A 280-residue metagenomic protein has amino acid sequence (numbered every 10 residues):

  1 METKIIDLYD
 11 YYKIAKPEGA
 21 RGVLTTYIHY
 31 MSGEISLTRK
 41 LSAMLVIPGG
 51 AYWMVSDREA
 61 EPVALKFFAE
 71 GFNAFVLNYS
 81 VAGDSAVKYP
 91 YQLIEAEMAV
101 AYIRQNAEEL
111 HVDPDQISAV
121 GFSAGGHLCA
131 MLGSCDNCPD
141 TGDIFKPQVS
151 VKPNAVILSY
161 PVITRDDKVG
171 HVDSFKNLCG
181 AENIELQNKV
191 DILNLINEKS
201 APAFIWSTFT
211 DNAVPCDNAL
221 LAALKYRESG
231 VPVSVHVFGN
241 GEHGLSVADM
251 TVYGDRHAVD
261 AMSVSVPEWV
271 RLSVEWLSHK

Functional and structural regions predicted by a protein language model:
M1-R39, D167, A261-S265: N-terminal cap/lid segment of alpha/beta-hydrolase-fold proteins
T38, D57-F75: Short amphipathic alpha-helix adjacent to the substrate-entry channel of hydrolases
K40-G49: Short beta-strand element of the alpha/beta-hydrolase
S56-D57, L77-P114: Catalytic nucleophile-loop/oxyanion-hole region of alpha/beta-hydrolase and closely related hydrolase-like folds
M98-S174, N183-N188: Primarily recognizes the serine-hydrolase "nucleophile elbow" in alpha/beta-hydrolase and SGNH/GDSL folds
K199, F204-S207, D211: Short beta-strand/loop motif that positions the catalytic acidic residue of the alpha/beta-hydrolase fold
N212-L221, S246: Conserved alpha/beta-hydrolase "acid-adjacent" motif
R227-K280: C-terminal catalytic histidine-bearing segment of alpha/beta-hydrolase fold enzymes
